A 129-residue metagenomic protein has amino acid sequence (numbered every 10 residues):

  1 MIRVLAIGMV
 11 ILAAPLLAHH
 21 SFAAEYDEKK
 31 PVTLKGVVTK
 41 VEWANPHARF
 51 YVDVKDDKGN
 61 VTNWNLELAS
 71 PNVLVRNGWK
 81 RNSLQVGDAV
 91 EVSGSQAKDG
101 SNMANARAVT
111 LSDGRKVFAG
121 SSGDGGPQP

Functional and structural regions predicted by a protein language model:
M1-I7: Bacterial N-terminal signal peptides that target proteins for export
L17-V32: Short boundary/loop segments of OB/S1/cold-shock single-stranded nucleic-acid-binding domains
G36-V38: Conserved hydrophobic positions within beta-strands
A44-K55: Short aromatic-glycine-enriched beta-strand elements
L68-R76: Short, structured beta-strand/loop micro-motifs enriched in basic residues and often containing a Trp
R76-V92: Short nucleic-acid-contacting surface segments enriched for D/E, G, S/T with interspersed K/R
A97-S121: OB-fold/S1-family single-stranded nucleic acid-binding modules
